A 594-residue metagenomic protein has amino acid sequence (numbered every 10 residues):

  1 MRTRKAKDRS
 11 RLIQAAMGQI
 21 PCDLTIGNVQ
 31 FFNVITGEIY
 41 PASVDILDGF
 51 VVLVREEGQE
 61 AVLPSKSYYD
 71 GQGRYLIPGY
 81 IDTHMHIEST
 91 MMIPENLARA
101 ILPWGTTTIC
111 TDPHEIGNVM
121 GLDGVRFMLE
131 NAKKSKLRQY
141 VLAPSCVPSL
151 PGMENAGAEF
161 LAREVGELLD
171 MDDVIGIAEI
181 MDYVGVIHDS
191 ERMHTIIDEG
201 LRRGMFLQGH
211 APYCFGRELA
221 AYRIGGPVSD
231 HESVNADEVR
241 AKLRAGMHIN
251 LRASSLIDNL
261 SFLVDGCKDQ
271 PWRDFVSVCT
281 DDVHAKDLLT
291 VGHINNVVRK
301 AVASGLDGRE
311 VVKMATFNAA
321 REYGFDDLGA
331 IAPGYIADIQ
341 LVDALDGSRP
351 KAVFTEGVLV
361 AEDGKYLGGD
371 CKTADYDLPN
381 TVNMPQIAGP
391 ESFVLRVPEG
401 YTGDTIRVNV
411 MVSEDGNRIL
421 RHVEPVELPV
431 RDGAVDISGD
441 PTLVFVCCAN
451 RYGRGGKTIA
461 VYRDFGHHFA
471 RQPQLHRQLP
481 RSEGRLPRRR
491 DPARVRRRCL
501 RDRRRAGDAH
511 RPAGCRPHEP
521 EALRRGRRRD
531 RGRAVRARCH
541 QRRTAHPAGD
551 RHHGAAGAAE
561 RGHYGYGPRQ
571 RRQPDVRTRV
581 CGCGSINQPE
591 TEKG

Functional and structural regions predicted by a protein language model:
M1-L47, V52, L102-P103, L289-G305 (+1 more regions): Active-site microenvironment of metallo-dependent hydrolases
R2-A16, I20, A98-F206, R511: Divalent-metal coordination cores built from histidine and acidic residues
T25, S67, G79-I81, V278 (+1 more regions): Residue-level marker for buried hydrophobic side chains located in beta-strands that build the well-ordered beta-sheet
V62-N131, E483: Metal-associated gating/positioning segment near the N- to mid-region
D82-I93, S149-A162, V228: Active-site mouth loops of central-metabolism enzymes
H86-E88, H114-I116, P144-S149, I180-Y183 (+4 more regions): Active-site beta-loop-alpha junctions enriched in small/polar residues
G124, E159-E179, G185-L251, I257-V278 (+2 more regions): Histidine/acidic residue-rich metal-binding segments in metalloenzymes
